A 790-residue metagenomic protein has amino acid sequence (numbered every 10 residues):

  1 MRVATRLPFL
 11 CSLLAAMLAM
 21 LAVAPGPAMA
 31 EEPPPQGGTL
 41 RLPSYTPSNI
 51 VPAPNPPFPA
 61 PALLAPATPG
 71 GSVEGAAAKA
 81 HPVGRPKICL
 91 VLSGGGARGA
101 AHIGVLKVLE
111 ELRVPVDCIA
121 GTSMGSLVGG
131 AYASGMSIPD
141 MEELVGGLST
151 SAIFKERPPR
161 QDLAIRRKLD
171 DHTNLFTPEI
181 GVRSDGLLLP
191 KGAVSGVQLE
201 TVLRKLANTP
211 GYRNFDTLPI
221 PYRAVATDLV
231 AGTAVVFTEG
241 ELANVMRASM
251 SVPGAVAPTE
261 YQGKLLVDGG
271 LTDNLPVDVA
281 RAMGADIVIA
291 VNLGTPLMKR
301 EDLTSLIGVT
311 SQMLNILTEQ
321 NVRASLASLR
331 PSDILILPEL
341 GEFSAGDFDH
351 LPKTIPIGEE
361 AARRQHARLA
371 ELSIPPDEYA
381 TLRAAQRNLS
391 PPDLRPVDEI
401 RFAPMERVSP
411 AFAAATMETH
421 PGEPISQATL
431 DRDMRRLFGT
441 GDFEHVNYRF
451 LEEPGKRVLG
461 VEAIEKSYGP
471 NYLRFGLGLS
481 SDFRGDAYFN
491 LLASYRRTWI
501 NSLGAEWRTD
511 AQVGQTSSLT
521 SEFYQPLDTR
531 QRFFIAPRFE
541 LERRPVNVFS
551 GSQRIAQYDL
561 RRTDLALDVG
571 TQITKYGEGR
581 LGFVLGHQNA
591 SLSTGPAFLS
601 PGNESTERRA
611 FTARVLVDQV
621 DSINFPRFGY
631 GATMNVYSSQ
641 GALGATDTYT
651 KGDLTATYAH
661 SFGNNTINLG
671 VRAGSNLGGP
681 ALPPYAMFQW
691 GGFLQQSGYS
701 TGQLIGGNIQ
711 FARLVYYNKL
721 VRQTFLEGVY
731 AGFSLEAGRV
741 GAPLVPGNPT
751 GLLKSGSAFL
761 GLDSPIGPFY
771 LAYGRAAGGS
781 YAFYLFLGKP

Functional and structural regions predicted by a protein language model:
M1-L14: Bacterial N-terminal signal peptides that target proteins for export
C11-A24: Bacterial N-terminal signal peptides
M29-T122, G130-R435, G439-V446, L451 (+1 more regions): Patatin-like phospholipase
V108, S137, G146, T227-V230 (+20 more regions): Solvent-exposed coil/turn segments that connect beta secondary-structure elements in extracytoplasmic/periplasmic
M298-R300, R368-Q386, L585-G586, G629-A632 (+2 more regions): Acidic/histidine-enriched alpha-helical segments
Q427-A428, D433, H445-A613, V620 (+4 more regions): Gram-negative/organellar outer-membrane beta-barrel architecture
H445, G460, Y472-D482, A597-E604 (+3 more regions): C-terminal outer-membrane beta-barrel translocator/porin domains of Gram-negative envelope proteins and their
